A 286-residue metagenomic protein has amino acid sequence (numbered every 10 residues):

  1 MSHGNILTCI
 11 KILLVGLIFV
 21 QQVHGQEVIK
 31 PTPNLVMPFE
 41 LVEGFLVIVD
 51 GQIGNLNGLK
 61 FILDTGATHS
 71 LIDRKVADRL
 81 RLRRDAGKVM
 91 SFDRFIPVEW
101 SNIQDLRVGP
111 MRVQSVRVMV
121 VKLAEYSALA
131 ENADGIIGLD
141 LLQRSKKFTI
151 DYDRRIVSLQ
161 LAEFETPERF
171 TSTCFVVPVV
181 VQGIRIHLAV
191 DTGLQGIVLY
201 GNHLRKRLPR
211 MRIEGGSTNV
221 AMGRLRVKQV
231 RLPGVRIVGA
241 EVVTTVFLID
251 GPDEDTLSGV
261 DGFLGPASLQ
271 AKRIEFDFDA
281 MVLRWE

Functional and structural regions predicted by a protein language model:
M1-T8: N-terminal secretory signal peptides that target proteins for export/translocation
C9-Q21: Bacterial N-terminal signal peptides
V23-E286: Pepsin/retropepsin-fold aspartyl endopeptidases
